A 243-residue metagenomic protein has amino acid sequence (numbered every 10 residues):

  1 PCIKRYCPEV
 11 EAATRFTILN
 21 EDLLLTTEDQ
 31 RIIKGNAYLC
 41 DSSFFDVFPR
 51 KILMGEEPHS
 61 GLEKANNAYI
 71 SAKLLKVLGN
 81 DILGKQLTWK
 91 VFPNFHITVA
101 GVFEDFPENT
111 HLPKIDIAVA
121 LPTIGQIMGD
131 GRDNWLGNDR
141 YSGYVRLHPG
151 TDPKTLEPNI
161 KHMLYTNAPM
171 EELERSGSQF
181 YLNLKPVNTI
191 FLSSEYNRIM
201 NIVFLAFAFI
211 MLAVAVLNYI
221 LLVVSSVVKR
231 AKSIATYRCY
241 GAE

Functional and structural regions predicted by a protein language model:
P1-M54: Short amphipathic beta-strand/extended segments in non-transmembrane regions
I3, L74, V99, N159-M163 (+4 more regions): Structural preference for long, well-ordered alpha-helical segments in enzyme cores
T17, E57-A65: Short linear loop/turn motifs
R31-I32, R198-M200, R230-A231, E243: Membrane-helix interface segments
Y38-E57, N67-Y196: Mid-to-C-terminal secondary-structure elements that act as membrane-proximal/extracytoplasmic interface segments
K64, Y141, S178, N218 (+1 more regions): Exposed loop/turn and edge beta-strand positions of beta-sandwich/beta-sheet ligand-binding modules
S194-M211: N-terminal membrane-entry
L217-E243: Intracellular coupling helices
